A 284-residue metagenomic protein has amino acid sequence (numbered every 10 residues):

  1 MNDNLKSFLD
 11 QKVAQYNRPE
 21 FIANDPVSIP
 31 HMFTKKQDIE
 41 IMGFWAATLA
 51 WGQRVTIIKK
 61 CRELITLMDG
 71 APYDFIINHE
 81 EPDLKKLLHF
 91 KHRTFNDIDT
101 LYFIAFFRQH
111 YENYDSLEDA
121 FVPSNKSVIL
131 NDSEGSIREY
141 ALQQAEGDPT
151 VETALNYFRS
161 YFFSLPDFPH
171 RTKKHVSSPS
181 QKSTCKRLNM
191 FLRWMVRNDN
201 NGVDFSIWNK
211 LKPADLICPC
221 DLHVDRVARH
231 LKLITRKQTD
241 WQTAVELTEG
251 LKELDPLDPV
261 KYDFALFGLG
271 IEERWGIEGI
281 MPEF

Functional and structural regions predicted by a protein language model:
M1-F284: HhH-family (HhH-GPD) DNA N-glycosylase catalytic core used in base-excision repair
